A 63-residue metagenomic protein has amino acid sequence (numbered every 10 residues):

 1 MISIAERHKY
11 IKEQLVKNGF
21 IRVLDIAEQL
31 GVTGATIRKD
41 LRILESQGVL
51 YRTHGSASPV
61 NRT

Functional and structural regions predicted by a protein language model:
I2-L24, E28-Q29, G34-A35, K39-T63: HTH-adjacent hinge/linker in prokaryotic transcriptional regulators
